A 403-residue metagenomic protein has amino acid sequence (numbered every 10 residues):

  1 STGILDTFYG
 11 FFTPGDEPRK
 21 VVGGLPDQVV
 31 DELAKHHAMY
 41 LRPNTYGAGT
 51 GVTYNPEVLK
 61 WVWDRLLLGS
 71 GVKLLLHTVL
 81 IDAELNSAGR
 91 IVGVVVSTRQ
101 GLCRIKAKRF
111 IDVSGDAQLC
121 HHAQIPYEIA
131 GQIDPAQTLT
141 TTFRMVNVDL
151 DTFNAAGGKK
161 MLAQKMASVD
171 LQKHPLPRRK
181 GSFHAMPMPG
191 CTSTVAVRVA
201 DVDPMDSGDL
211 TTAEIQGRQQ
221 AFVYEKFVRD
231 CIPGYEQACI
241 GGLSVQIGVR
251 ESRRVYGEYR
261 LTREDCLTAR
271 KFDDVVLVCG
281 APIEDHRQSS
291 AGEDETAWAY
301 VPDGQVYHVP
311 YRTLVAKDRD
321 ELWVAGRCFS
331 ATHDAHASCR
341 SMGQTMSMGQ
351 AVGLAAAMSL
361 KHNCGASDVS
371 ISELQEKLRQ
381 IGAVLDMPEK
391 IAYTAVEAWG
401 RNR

Functional and structural regions predicted by a protein language model:
S1-N86, Q137-T138: Conserved N-terminal/central alpha/beta ligand/cofactor-binding core
T2-T7, L25, V29-V30, A34 (+6 more regions): Flavin (FAD/FMN)-binding glycine-rich loop and adjacent Rossmann-like elements that form
